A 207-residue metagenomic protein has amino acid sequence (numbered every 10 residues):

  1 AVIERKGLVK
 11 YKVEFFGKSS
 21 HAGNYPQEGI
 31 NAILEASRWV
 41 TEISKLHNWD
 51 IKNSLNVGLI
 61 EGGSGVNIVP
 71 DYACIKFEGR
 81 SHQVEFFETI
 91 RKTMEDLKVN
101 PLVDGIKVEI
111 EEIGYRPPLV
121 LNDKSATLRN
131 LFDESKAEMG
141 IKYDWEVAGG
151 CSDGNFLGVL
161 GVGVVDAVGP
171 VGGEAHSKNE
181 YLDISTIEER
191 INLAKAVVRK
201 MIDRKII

Functional and structural regions predicted by a protein language model:
V2-R5, V9-I207: Metal-dependent amide/peptide-bond hydrolase catalytic core, centered on the "pita-bread" metallohydrolase fold
